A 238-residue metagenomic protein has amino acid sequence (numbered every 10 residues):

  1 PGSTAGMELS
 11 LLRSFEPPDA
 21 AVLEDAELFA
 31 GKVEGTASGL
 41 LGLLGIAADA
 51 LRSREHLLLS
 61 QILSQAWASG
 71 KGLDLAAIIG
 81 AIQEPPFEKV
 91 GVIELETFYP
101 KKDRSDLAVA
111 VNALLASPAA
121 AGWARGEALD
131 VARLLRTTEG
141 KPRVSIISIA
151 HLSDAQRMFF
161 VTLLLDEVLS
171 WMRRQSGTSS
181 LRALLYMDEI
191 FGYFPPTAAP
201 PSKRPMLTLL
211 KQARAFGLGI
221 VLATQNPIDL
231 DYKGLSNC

Functional and structural regions predicted by a protein language model:
P1-K211, A215: P-loop NTPase motor domains
T208-N237: Conserved ATP-driven motor cores of ASCE-family P-loop NTPases powering translocation/secretion/packaging/pilus
